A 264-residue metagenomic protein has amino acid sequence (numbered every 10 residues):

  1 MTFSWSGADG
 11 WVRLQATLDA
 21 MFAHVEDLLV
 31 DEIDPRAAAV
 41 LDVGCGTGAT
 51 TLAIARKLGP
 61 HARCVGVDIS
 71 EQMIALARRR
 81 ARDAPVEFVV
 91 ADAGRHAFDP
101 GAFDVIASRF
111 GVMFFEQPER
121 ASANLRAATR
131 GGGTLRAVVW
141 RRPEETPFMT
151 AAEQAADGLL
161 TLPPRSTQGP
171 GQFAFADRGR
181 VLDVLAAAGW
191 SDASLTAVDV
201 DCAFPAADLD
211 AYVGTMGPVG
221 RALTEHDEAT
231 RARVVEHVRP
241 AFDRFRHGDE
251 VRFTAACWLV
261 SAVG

Functional and structural regions predicted by a protein language model:
T2-W5, G10-W11, Q15, F22 (+2 more regions): Conserved Class I S-adenosyl-L-methionine
A20-A37, A53: Conserved alpha-helix/loop element of class I SAM-dependent methyltransferases that forms part of the SAM/SAH-binding
D31, L52, R56, R79 (+2 more regions): Short, well-ordered alpha-helices that flank and scaffold nucleotide-derived cofactor binding pockets
A39-H96, R120: Class I SAM-dependent methyltransferase SAM/SAH-binding core
G59, F115-E116, T129-G131: Helix-to-beta-strand junctions that scaffold the AdoMet/dcAdoMet cofactor pocket in Class I SAM-dependent enzymes
G94-I106: A short acidic, Gly/Pro-enriched loop at the edge of an enzyme's catalytic core that lines a small-molecule cofactor
D104-E119, R141: A short SAM/SAH-binding and catalytic strip from SAM-dependent methyltransferases
E119-R120, R130, T134-F204, L223: Conserved catalytic/acceptor-binding region of the Class I
